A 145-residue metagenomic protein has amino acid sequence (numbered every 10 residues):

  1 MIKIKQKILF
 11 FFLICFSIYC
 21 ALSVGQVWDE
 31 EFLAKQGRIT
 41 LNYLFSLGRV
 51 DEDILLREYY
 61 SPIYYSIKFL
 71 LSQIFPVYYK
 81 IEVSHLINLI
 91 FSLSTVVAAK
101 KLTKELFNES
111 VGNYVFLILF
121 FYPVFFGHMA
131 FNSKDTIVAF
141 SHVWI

Functional and structural regions predicted by a protein language model:
K5-E30, R38, F45: Transmembrane signal-anchor helices characteristic of membrane glycosylation enzymes that use polyprenol
Q6-I8, I81-E82, A99-F121, F140: Transmembrane-helix signature of polytopic, membrane-embedded enzymes that assemble or transfer cell-envelope glycans
F11, L86-L106, W144-I145: Transmembrane-helix motifs of polytopic, lipid-linked glycan transferases
F11-I18, L70, I90-S94, L117 (+2 more regions): Generic alpha-helical transmembrane segments of integral inner-membrane proteins, especially permease/transport modules
L22-W28, S46-F69: Membrane-proximal lumenal/periplasmic loop motifs of glycosylation machinery
L33-K35, I39, S92, V138-I145: Hydrophobic core segments of transmembrane alpha-helices in multi-pass, intramembrane catalytic enzymes
R38, K68, S72, V96-K100 (+3 more regions): Hydrophobic transmembrane alpha-helices
E58, P62, S66, P76-S94 (+3 more regions): Loop-to-helix entry region of an early transmembrane alpha helix in multi-pass inner-membrane enzymes
